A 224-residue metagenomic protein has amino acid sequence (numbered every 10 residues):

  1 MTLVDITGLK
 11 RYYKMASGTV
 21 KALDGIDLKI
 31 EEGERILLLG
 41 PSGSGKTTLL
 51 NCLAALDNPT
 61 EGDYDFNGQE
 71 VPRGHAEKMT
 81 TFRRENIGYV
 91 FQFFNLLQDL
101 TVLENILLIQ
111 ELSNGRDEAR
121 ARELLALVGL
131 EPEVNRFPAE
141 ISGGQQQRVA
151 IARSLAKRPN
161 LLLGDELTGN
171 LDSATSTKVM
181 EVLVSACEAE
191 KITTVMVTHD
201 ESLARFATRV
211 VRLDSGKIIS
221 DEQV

Functional and structural regions predicted by a protein language model:
T2-D5, L9-L213: ABC family nucleotide-binding domain
S113, Q223-V224: Short hydrophobic/aromatic patches at helix-to-coil boundaries
V210-E222: H-loop (His-switch) and adjacent beta-strand-loop-beta switch element of ABC-type ATPase nucleotide-binding domains
